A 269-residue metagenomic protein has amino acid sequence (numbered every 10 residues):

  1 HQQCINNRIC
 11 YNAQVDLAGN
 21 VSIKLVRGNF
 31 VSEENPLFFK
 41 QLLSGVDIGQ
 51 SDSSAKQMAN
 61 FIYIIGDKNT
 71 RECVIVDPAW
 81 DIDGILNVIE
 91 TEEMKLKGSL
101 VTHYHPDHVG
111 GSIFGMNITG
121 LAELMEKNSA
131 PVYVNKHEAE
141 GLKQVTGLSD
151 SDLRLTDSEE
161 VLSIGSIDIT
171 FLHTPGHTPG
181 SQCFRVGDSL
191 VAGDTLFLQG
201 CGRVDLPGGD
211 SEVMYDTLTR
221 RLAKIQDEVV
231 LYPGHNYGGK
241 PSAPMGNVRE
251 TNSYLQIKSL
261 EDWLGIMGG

Functional and structural regions predicted by a protein language model:
C4-C73, W80-E92, E123, N128: Zn-dependent metallo-beta-lactamase
F38-V46, V74-D77, D168-P175, L190-G193: Active-site-proximal beta-strand elements of phosphoester/diester hydrolases
S53-A55, D152-L153, H173-P175: Short Gly/Pro-enriched turn/cap motifs at secondary-structure boundaries
M58, D81-D168, E250-Y254, K258: Active-site HxH/HxHxD metal-binding segment of metal-dependent hydrolases
I65-N69, I164, F184-G187: Active-site beta-strand termini and strand-to-loop segments that position acidic
T70, W80, P106, E138 (+4 more regions): Short, glycine/acidic-enriched loop or turn micro-motifs at the edges of active sites
V76, K97-H105, Y133-N135, T174-G176 (+2 more regions): Active-site neighborhood of phospho(di)ester-bond hydrolases with catalytic His/Asp-centered motifs
V145, D168-H173, T178-M267: Metallo-beta-lactamase
